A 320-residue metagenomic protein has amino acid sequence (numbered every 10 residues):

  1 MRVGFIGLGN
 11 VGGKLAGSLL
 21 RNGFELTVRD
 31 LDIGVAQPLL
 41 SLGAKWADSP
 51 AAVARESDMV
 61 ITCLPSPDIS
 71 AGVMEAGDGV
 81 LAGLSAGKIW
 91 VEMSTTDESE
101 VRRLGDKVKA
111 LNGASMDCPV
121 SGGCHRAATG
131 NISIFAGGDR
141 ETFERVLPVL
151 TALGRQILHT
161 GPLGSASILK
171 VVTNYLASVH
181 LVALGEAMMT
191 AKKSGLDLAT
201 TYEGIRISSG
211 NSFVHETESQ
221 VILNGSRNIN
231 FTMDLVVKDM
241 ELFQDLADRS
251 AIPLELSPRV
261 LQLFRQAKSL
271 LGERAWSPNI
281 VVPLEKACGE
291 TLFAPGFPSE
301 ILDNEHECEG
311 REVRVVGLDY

Functional and structural regions predicted by a protein language model:
M1-C63, K88, M93: NAD(P)+-binding Rossmann beta1-loop-alpha1 motif at the extreme N-terminus of oxidoreductases
L8, T95-Y175: Rossmann-fold dinucleotide-binding core
L15-A16, L104, V149, T190: Hydrophobic residues within alpha-helices that form the first helical element adjacent to the glycine-rich loop
L26, W46, S115-M116, I157 (+2 more regions): Hydrophobic beta-strand scaffold residues
A52-R55, M59-V60, L64-I132: Rossmann-like NAD(P)(H) cofactor-binding subdomain of soluble oxidoreductases
S165-A287: Helical "substrate-binding/catalytic lid" subdomain of Rossmann-like NAD(P)-dependent dehydrogenases/reductases
S269-Y320: NAD(P)-dependent dehydrogenase/reductase Rossmann-like domain
